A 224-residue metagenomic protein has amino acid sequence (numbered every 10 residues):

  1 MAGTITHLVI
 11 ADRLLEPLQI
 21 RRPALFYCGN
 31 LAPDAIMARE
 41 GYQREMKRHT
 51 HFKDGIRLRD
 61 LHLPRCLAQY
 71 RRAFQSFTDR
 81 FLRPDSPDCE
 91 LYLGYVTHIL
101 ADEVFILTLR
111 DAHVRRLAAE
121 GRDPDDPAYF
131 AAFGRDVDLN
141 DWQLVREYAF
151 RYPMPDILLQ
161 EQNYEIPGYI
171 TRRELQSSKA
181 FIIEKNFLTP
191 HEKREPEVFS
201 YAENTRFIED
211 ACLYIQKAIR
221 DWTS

Functional and structural regions predicted by a protein language model:
M1-S224: N-terminal leader/auxiliary helical segments
